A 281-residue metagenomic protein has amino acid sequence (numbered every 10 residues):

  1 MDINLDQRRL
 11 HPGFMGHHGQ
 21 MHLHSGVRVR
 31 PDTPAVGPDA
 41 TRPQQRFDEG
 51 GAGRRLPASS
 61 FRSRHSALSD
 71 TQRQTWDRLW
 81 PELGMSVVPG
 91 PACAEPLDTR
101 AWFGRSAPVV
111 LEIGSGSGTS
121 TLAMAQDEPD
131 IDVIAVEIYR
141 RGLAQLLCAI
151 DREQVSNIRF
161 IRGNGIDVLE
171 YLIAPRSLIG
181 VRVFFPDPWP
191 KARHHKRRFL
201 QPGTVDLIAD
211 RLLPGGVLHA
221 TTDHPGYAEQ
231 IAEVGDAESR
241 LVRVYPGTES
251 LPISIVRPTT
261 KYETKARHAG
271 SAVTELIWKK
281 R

Functional and structural regions predicted by a protein language model:
G16-G19, G26-L111, T119-Q126: S-adenosyl-L-methionine
V27, Y227, I231-R281: Class I S-adenosyl-L-methionine
I113, V136: Conserved beta-strand/loop positions that form the S-adenosyl-L-methionine
G116: Conserved glycine-rich SAM-binding loop
Y139: Conserved SAM/SAH-binding beta-strand->alpha-helix loop
L147-R176: S-adenosyl-L-methionine
L200-P214: A short glycine-rich, Lys/Arg-flanked "PGG" loop and its adjoining helix->strand segment in the class I
P214-T222: Conserved beta-strand signature within the Rossmann-like core of class I S-adenosyl-L-methionine
